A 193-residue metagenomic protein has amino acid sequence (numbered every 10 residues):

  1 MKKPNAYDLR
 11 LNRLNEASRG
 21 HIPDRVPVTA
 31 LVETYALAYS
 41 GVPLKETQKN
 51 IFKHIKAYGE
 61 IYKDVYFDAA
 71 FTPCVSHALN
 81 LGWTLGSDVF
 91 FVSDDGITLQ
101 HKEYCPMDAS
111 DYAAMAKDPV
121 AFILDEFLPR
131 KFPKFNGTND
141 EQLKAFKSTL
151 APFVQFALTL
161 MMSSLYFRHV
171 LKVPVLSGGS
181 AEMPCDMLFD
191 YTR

Functional and structural regions predicted by a protein language model:
M1-R193: Catalytic cores of TIM-barrel enzymes
